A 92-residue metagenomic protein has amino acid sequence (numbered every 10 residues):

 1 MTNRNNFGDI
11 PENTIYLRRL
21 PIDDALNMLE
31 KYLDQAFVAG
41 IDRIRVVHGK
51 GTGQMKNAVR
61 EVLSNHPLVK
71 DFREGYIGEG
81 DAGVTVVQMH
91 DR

Functional and structural regions predicted by a protein language model:
M1-R92: Long, charged, low-complexity intrinsically disordered regions
